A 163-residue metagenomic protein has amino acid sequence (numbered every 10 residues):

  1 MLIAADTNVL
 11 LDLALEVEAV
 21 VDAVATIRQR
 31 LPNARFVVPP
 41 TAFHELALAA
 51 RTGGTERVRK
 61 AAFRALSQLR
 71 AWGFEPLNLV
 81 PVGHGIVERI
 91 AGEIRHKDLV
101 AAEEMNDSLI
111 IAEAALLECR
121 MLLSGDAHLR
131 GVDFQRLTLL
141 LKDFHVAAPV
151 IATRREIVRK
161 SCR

Functional and structural regions predicted by a protein language model:
M1-R64: Short, well-structured N-terminal submotif of metal-dependent ribonuclease cores
L2, V100, L117-R163: Acidic, PIN/NYN-like endoribonuclease modules and their adjacent C-terminal/linker elements
D22-A23, K60-Q68, V132-K142: Short, aromatic/basic amphipathic alpha-helical patches
P32, L69-L77, F144-P149: A short helix-to-beta-strand connector/capping loop
T41, P81-V82, E156: Short beta->alpha linker loops
A50-V58, K97-E103, G131-Q135: Short, flexible/disordered intra-domain loops and linkers
K60-V82: Low-complexity, serine/threonine/proline-enriched polar segments
F74-L122, A127-G131: Active-site neighborhoods of divalent-metal-dependent phosphate/nucleic-acid chemistry enzymes
